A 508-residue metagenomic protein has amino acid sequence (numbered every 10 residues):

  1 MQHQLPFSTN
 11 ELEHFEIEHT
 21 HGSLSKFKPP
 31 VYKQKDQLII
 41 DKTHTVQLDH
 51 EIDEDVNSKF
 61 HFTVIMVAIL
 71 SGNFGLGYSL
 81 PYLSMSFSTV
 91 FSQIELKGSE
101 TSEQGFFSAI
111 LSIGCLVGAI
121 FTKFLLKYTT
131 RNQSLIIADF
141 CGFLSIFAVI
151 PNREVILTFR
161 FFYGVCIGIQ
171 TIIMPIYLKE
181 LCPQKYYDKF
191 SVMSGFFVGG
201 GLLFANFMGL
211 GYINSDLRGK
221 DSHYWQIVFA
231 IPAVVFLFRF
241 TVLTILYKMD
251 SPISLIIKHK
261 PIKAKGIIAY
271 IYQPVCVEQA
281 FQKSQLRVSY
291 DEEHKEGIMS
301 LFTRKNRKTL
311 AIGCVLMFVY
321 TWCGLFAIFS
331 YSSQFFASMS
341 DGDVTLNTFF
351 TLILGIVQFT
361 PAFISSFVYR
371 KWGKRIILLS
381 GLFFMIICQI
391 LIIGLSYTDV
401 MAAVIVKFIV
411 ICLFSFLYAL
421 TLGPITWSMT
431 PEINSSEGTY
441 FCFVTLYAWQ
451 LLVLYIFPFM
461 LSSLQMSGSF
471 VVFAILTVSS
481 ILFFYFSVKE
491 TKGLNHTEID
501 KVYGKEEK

Functional and structural regions predicted by a protein language model:
Q2-K260, Y290-K508: Alpha-helical transmembrane bundle of multi-pass membrane proteins
K263-I267: Solenoid-repeat scaffolds in large eukaryotic assemblies
P274-Q279, V502-E506: Short arginine-rich
V277-S289: Short, well-structured alpha-helical segments
